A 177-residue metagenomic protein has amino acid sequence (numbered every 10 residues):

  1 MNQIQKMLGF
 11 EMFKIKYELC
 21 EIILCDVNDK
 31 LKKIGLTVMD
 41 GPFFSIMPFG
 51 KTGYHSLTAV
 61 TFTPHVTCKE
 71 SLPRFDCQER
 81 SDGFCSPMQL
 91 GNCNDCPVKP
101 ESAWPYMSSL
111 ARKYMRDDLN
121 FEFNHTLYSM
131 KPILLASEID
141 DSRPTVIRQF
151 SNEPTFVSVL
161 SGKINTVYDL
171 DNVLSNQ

Functional and structural regions predicted by a protein language model:
M1-F43, F49-H55, C77: Central helical "cap/lid" subdomain
M1-N2, K51, F62-P64, K163-N165: Short, solvent-exposed loop/turn segments at secondary-structure junctions
M7-E11, L72, V173: Short, glycine/charged-enriched secondary-structure capping and boundary segments
F13, P105-Q177: C-terminal catalytic lobe of FAD-dependent flavoproteins
M47-F49, Q149-F150: Short beta-strand micro-motifs enriched in acidic
P48, L57-T61, L160-S161: Pocket-edge structural micro-motifs
G50-G53, P64-K131: Flavin-binding catalytic cores
T58, T67-E70, D169-D171: Short conserved micro-motifs at the rims of enzyme active sites and ligand-binding pockets
